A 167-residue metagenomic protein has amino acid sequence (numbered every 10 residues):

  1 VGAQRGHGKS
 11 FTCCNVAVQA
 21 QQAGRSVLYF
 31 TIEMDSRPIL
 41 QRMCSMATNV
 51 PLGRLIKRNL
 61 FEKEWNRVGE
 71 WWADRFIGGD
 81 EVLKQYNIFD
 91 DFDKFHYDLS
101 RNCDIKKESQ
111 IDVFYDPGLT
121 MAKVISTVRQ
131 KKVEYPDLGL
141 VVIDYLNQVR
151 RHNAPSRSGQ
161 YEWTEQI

Functional and structural regions predicted by a protein language model:
V1-Q41, M46, K94, R101 (+1 more regions): P-loop NTPase motor core
G2, V82-Y86, V113: N-terminal start-of-chain detector that recognizes signal peptides and the immediate post-cleavage beginning
V16-A23, V27-T31, D35-F95, L99-D104: Conserved P-loop NTPase catalytic core
S109-I111: Short, conserved active-site loop motifs that form the nucleotide-linked donor/cofactor pocket
